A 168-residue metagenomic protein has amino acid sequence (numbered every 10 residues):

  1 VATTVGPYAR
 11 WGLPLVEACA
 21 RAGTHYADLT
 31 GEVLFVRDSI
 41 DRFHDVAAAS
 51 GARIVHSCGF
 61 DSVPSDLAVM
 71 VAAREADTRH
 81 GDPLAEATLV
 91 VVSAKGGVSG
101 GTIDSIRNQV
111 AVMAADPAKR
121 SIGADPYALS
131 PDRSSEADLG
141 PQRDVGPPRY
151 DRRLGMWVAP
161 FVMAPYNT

Functional and structural regions predicted by a protein language model:
V1, H25-Y26, I54: Hydrophobic beta-strand scaffold residues
V1-R10: Rossmann-like NAD(P)-binding element
T3-T4, L29, S57: Structural motif
P7, A18-R37: ADP-ribose/adenylate-binding Rossmann-like module
G12, T30-A52: Rossmann-fold NAD(P)-binding glycine/threonine-rich loop
A18-A22, R42, V46, E75: Alpha-helical structural signal in soluble globular domains
V46, S50-A94: Adenosine-phosphate binding glycine-rich loop
R74-T168: Active-site-lining helix/loop region of Rossmann-like oxidoreductase modules
